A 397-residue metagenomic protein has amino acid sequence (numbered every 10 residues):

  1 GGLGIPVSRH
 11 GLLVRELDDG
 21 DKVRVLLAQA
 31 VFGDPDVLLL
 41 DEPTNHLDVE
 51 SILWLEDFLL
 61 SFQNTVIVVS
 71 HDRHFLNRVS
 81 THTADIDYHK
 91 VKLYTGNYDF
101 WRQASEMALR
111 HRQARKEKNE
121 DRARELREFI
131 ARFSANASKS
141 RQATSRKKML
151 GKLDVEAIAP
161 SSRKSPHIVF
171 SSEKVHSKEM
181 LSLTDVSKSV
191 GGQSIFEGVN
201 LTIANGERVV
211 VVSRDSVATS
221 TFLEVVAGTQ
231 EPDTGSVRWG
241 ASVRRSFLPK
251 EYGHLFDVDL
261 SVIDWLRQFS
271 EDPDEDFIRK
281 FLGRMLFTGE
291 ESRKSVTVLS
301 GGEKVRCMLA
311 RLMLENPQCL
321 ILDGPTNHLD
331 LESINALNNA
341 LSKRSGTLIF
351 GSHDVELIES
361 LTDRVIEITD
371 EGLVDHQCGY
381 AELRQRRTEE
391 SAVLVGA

Functional and structural regions predicted by a protein language model:
G1-A114, S165, F170-A397: ABC ATP-binding cassette signature C-motif
G4, E120-D121, A159, K174: Short helix-capping and inter-helix turn/linker motifs at the boundaries of alpha-helical repeat units
R112-K148, K164, Q385-A397: ABC ATPase nucleotide-binding domains
K148-G151, L181: Generic structural signal for well-ordered, non-transmembrane alpha-helical segments in soluble/cytosolic regions
K152-S162: Amphipathic alpha-helical coiled-coil segments
